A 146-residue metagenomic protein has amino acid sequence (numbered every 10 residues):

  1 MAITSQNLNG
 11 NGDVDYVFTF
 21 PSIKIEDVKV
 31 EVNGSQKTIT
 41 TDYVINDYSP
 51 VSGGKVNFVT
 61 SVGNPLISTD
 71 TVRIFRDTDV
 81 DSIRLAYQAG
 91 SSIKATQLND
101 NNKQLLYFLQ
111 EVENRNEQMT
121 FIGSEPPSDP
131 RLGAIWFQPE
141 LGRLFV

Functional and structural regions predicted by a protein language model:
M1-D42, S52, F58, T78-E117: Extended beta-strand solenoid/passenger and fiber regions
N7-V17, S61-P65, F121-P130: Surface-exposed ligand/attachment interfaces on beta-rich extracellular proteins
P21, V59, F75, I135-P139 (+1 more regions): Beta-strand-rich, repetitive solenoid scaffolds
I45-P65: Short, surface-exposed beta-strand/turn "edge" patches of beta-sheet domains
S61-T71, Q104: Extracellular interaction modules
D70-D79: Short, hydrophobic/aromatic-enriched beta-strand segments in well-ordered soluble domains
E111-R143: Extracellular/surface-exposed low-complexity repeats and stalk/linker segments enriched in Gly/Pro and small polar
